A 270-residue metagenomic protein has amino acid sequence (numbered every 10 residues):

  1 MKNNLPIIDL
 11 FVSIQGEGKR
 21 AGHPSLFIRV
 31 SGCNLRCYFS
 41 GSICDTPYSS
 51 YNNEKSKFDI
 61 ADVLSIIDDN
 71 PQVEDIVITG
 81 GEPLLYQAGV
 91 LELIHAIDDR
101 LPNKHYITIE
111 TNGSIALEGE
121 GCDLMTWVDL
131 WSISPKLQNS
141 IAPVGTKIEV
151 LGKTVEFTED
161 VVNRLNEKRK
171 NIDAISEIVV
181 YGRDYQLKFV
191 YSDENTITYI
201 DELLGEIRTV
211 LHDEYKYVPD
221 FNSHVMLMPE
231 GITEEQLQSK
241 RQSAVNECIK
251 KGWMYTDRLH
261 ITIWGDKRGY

Functional and structural regions predicted by a protein language model:
M1-S25: Short, charged low-complexity linear segments at domain edges
L5-I8, P24-S25, L35, F39-D129: Conserved Radical SAM active-site core
G18, N52-K55, I141, R268: Solvent-exposed, flexible loop/coil residues
G18-A21, Y38-G41, R268: Short, glycine/acidic-enriched capping/hinge loops at junctions between secondary-structure elements
L85-Y270: Conserved AdoMet/S-adenosylmethionine-binding subsite of the radical SAM
